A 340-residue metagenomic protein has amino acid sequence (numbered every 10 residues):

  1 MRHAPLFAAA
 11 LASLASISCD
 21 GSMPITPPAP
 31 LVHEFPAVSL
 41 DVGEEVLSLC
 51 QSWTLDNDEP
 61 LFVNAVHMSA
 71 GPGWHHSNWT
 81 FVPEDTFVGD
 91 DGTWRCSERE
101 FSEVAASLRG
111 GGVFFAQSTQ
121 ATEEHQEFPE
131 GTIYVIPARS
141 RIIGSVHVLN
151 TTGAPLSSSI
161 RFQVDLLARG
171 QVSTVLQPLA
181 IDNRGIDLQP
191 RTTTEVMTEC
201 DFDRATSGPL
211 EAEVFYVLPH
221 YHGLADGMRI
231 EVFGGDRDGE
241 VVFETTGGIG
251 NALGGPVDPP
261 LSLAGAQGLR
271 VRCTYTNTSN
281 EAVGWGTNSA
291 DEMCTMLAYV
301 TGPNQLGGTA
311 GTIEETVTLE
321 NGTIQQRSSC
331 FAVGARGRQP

Functional and structural regions predicted by a protein language model:
M1-F7: Bacterial N-terminal signal peptides that target proteins for export
H3, S22-M23: Short, aromatic- and cysteine-enriched interfacial helices/patches that mediate contacts at lipid membranes
A9-A12: Compositionally biased, low-complexity segments
A15-S18: C-terminal motif of bacterial Sec signal peptides marking the signal peptidase cleavage site
M23-P340: Beta-strand-centric surfaces of beta-sandwich/beta-rich domains
